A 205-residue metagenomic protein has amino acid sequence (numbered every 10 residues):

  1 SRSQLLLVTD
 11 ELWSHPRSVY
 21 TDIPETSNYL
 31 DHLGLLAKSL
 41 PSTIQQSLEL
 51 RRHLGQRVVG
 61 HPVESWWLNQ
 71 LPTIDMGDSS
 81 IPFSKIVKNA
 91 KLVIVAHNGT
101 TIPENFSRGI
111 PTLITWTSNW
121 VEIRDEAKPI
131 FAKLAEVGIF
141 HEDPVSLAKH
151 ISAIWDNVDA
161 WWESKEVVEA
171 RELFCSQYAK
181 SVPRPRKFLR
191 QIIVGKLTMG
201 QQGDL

Functional and structural regions predicted by a protein language model:
S1-W66: Conserved catalytic-core segment of nucleotide-activated headgroup transferases in glycan assembly
T9, L71-D75, H150: Long, low-complexity, Lys/Arg-enriched
I23-D31, G77, A179, P183: Conserved phosphate-coordination/catalytic loops
H32-I44, W67-L71, N105, I151-W155 (+1 more regions): Hydrophobic, Leu/Ile/Phe/Ala-enriched alpha-helical segments that form helix-helix packing faces
S47-P103, S107-R108, S118: Donor nucleotide-activated moiety binding/catalytic core segment of transferases that use nucleotide-activated donors
L68, L92, H97-Y178: Catalytic binding pocket for nucleotide-activated donors in carbohydrate/polymer assembly enzymes
Q177-L205: C-terminal alpha-helical cap of glycosyltransferases
